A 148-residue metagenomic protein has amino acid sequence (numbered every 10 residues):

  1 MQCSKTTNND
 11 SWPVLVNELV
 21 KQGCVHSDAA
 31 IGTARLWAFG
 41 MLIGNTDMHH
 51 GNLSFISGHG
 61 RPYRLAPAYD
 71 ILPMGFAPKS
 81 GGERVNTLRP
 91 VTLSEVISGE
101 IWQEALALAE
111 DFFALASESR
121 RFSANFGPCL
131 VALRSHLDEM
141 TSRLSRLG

Functional and structural regions predicted by a protein language model:
M1-H50, S54-G148: Anionic ligand-binding catalytic core segments
